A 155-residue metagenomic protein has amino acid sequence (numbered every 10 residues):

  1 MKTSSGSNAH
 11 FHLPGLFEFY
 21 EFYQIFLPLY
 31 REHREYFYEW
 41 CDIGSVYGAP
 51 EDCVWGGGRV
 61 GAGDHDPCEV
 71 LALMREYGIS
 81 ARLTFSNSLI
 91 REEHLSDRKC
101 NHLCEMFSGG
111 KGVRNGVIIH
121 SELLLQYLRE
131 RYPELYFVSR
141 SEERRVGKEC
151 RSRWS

Functional and structural regions predicted by a protein language model:
M1-D42, V46: N-terminal basic/disordered segments at the start of proteins
G6-H12, I43-Y47, G78-R82, G116-I118 (+1 more regions): Structural preference for beta-strand elements that scaffold enzyme active sites
L29-C41, H65-R82, C104-G112, Q126-P133: Acidic (Asp/Glu)-rich catalytic clusters
W40-P67, F85-H94: Glycine-rich, proline-tolerant flexible connector loops at the mouths of alpha/beta enzymes
R75-R98, L103, G116, F137: Glycine-rich phosphate-binding "P-loop"
K111-V113, E130-V138, R151-S155: Glycine-enriched alpha-helix->loop->beta-strand junction motifs that scaffold or abut catalytic
S121: Conserved, mostly hydrophobic/aromatic
R144-C150: Conserved small/polar residues in nucleotide/adenosyl-binding loops
